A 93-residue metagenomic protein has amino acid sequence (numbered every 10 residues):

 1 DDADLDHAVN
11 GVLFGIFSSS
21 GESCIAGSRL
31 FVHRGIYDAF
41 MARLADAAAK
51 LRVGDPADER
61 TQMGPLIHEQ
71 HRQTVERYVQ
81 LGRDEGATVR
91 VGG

Functional and structural regions predicted by a protein language model:
D1-G93: ALDH superfamily catalytic-core signature
